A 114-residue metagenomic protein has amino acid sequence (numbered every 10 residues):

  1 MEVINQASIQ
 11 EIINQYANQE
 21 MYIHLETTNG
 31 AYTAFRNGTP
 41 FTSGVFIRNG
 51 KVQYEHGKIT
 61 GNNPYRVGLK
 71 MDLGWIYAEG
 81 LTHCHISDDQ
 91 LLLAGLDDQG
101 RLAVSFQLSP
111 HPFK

Functional and structural regions predicted by a protein language model:
M1-K114: Short beta-rich binding modules
